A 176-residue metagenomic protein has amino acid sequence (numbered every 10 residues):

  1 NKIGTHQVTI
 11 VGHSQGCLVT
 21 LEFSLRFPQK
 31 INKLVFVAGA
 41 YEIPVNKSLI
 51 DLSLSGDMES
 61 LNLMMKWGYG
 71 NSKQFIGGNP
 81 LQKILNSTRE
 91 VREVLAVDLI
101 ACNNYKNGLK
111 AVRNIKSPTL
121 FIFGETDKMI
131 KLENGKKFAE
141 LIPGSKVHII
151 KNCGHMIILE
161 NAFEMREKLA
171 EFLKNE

Functional and structural regions predicted by a protein language model:
K2-H6, I115, F172, E176: Glycine-rich phosphate-binding loop signature in dinucleotide/nucleotide-binding domains
K2-P44: Conserved hydrolase catalytic core segment
S48-N114: Conserved alpha/beta-hydrolase catalytic His-Asp/Glu region
E90, I130-E133, E160: Residue-level signal for the nucleotide or nucleotide-sugar donor/cofactor binding architecture
I100, D127-I130, G154-I157: Glycosyltransferase donor-binding loop in the core domain
I115, F121-F123, D127: Short beta-strand/loop motif that positions the catalytic acidic residue of the alpha/beta-hydrolase fold
S117, K131-E140: Short alpha-helix in the alpha/beta-hydrolase fold that links the catalytic acid
S145-E176: Catalytic active-site module of serine/aspartate enzymes centered on a nucleophile-bearing elbow/loop
